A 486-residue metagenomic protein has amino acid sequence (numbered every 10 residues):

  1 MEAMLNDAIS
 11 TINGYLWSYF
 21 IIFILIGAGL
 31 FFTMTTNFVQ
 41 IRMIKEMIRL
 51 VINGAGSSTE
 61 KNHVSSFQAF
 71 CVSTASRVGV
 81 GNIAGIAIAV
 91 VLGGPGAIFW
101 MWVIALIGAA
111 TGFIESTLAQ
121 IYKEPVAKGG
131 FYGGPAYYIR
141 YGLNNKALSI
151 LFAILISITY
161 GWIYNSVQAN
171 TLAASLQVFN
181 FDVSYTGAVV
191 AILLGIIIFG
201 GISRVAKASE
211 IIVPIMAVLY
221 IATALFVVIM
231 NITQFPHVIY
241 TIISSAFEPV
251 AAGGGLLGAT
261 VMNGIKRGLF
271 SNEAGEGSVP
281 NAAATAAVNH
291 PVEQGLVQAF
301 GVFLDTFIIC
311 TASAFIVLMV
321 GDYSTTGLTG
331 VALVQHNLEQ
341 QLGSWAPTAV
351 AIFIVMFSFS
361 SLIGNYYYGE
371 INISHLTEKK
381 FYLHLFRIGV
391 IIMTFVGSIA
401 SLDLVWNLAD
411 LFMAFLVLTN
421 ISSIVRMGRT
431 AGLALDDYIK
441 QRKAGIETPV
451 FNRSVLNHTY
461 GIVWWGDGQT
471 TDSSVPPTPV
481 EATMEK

Functional and structural regions predicted by a protein language model:
M1-V80, V90-A97, F395, R426 (+4 more regions): N-terminal alpha-helical transmembrane segments of multi-pass membrane transport and channel/translocase proteins
E2-L5, T35-Q40, G81-I86, P95 (+6 more regions): Transmembrane helix-loop junctions in multi-pass membrane proteins
S10-R49, V91-K128, L304-C310, P347 (+1 more regions): Extracellular loop-to-transmembrane helix junctions
I24-I48, A169-L176, F181-N231, F235 (+2 more regions): Membrane-interface loop-to-helix entry segments
A28-T33, I104-G129, P135-I198, I352-L362: Helix-loop-helix module between adjacent transmembrane segments
F38-S65, I88-V90, G94-I98, W102 (+4 more regions): Flexible loop linkers connecting adjacent transmembrane helices in multi-pass alpha-helical membrane transporters
S58-L92, L118-A136, R140, L256-F303: Alpha-helical membrane segments and immediately flanking helix-loop junctions that form or couple to the substrate/ion
I114-K123, A127, T223-T241, P249 (+3 more regions): Extracellular/periplasmic helix-exit of transmembrane alpha-helices
